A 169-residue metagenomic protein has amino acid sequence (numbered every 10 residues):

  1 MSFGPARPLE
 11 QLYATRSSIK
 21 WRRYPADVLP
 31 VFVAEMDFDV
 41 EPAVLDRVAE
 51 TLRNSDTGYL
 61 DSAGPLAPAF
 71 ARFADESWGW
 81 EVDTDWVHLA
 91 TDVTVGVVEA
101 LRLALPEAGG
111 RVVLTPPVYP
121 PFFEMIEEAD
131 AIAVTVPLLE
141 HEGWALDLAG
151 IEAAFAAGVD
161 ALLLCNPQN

Functional and structural regions predicted by a protein language model:
S2-D92, G96: N-terminal small-domain helix-loop-helix segment of the aminotransferase-like
T57-N169: Conserved core of the PLP fold type I
